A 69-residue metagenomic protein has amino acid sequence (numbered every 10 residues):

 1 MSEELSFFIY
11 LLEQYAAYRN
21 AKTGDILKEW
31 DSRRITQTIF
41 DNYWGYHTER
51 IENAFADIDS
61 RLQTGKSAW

Functional and structural regions predicted by a protein language model:
M1-D25: N-terminal acidic leader/helix
S6, G24-D25, R33, E49-A56: Generic alpha-helical secondary structure signal
L11, I39, S60-R61: N-terminal, charged low-complexity regulatory/assembly segments
T23-W30, R34-Y46: Amphipathic, hydrophobic secondary-structure cores in small proteins
Y43-W69: Long, compositionally biased
